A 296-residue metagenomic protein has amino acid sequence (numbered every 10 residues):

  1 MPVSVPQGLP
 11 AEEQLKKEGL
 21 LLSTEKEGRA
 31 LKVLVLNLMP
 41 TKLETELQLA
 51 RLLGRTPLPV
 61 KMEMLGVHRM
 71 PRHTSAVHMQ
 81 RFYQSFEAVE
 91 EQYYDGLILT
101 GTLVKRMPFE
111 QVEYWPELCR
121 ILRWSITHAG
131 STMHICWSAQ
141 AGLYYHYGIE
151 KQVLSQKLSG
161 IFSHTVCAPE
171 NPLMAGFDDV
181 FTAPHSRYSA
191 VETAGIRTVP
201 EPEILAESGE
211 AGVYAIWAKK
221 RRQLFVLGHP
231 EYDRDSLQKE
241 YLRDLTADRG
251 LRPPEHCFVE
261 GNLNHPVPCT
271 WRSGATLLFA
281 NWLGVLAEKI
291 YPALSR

Functional and structural regions predicted by a protein language model:
M1-G66, Y83, E87-V89, Y93 (+2 more regions): Amide-donor transfer/coupling interface in amidating biosynthetic enzymes
T45, T74, P108-F109, L143-Y145 (+2 more regions): Short glycine-/acidic-enriched loop or helix-start segments at secondary-structure transitions that form or flank
Q48-A50, H78-M79, Q111-Y114, Y147-E150 (+2 more regions): Short, glycine/charged-enriched secondary-structure capping and boundary segments
H68-R81: N-terminal beta-loop-helix "entrance" segment that forms/cooperates in small-molecule cofactor or anionic ligand
Q80, T100-R106, E260-N264: Short glycine/proline-rich turn/loop motifs
L99-A168: Cysteine-nucleophile active-site neighborhood
